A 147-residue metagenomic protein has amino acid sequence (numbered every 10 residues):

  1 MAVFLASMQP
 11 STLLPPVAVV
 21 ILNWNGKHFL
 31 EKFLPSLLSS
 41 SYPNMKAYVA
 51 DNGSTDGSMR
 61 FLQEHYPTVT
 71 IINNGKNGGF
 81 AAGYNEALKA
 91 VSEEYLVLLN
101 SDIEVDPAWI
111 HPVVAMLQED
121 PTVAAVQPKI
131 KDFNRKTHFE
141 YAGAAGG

Functional and structural regions predicted by a protein language model:
P15-A18, K46: Cell-envelope/extracellular polymer assembly enzymes that use nucleotide-activated donors
N25, L37, N52-G57, G78: Conserved short acidic donor-positioning loop in nucleotide-sugar-dependent glycosyltransferases
E31, D56-E64: Acidic helix N-cap motif at the loop->helix transition within catalytic regions of sugar-transfer enzymes
P35-N44: Short, acidic, metal-binding catalytic loop of nucleotide-sugar glycosyltransferases
N44-G53, T70-N74: Short beta-strand/loop segment that forms part of the nucleotide-sugar
N73-V91, S101: Glycine-rich, basic loop-to-helix element that forms the pyrophosphate-binding segment of sugar-nucleotide handling
A82, K89, E104, H111-G147: Acidic/His-rich active-site region of diverse nucleotide-sugar glycosyltransferases
L96: Short aromatic/hydrophobic "clamp" motif used to bind/position activated sugar donors
